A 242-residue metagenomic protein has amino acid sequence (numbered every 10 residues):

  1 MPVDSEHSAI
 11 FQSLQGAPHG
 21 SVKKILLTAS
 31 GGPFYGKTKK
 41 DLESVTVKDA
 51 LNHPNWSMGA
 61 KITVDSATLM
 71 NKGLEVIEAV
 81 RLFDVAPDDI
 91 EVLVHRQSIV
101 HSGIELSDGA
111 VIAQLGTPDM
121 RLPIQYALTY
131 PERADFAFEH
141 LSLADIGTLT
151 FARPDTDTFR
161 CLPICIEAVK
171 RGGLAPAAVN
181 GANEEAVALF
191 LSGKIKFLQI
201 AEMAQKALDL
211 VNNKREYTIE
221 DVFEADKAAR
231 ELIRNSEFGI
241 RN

Functional and structural regions predicted by a protein language model:
M1-N242: Catalytic, metal-anchored helix/loop core of enzyme active sites in primary metabolism
